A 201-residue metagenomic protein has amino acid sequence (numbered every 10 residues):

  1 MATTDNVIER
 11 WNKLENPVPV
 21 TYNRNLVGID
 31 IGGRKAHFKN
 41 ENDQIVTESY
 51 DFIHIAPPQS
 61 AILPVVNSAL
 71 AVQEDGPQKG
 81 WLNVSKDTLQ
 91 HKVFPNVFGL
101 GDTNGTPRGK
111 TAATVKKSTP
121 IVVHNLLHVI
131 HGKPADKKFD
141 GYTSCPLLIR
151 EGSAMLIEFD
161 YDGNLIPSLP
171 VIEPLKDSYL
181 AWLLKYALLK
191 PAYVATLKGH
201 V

Functional and structural regions predicted by a protein language model:
M1-R24: Rossmann-like dinucleotide-binding cores of NAD(P)H-dependent redox enzymes
Y22-K35: A conserved short coil-to-beta-strand element within the FAD-binding core of flavoproteins
G32-K39, P77-N83: Short gly/ser/thr-rich secondary-structure transition/capping motifs
K39-V46: A structured beta-alpha segment of the ubiquitous adenosine-cofactor-binding alpha/beta core
V46-K117: FAD-site-proximal beta/loop scaffold in flavoenzymes
T47, L156-V201: C-terminal auxiliary extensions adjacent to catalytic cores
G80-F98, I149-L169: FAD-binding beta-loop-beta segment adjacent to the flavin cofactor pocket
L100-I149: A conserved FAD-binding loop/helix module that cradles the flavin
